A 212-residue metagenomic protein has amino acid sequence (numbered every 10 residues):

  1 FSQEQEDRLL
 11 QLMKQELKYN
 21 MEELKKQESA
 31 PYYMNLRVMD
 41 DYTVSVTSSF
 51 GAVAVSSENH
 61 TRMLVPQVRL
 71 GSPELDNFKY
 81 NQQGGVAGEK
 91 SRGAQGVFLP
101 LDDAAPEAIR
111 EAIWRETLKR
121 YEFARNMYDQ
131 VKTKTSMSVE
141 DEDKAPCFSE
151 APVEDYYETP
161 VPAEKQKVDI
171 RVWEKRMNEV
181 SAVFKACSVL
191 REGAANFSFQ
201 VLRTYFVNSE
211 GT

Functional and structural regions predicted by a protein language model:
F1-T212: Active-site bordering "gate/hinge" segments that shape substrate access to catalytic or cofactor-binding pockets
